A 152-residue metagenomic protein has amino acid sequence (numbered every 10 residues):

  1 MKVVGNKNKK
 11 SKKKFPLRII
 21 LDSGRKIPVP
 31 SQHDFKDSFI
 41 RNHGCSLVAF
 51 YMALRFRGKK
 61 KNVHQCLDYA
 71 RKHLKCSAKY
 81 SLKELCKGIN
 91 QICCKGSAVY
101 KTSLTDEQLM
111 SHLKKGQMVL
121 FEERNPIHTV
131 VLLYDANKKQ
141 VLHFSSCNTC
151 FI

Functional and structural regions predicted by a protein language model:
M1-C76: Active-site-adjacent structural segments surrounding the nucleophilic cysteine of cysteine proteases and isopeptidases
F15-P16, L21, L54-I152: Conserved active-site-adjacent core of cysteine acyl-enzyme catalytic domains
